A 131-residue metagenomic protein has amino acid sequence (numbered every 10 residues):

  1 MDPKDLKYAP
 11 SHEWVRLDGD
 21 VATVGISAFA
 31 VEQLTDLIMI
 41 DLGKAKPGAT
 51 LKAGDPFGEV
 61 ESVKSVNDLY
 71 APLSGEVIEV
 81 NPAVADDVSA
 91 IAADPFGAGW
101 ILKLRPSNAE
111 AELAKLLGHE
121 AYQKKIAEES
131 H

Functional and structural regions predicted by a protein language model:
M1-A53, A93, A98-A111, K115-H131: Acidic, low-complexity mobile loops and tails
I26-A30, D55, K64, N81-V84 (+2 more regions): Short, well-ordered turn and helix-capping elements at secondary-structure junctions
A45-V60, E76-E79: Short, well-structured beta-strand-loop connectors
V63-G99: Mid-chain, well-packed structural core segment of small domains
